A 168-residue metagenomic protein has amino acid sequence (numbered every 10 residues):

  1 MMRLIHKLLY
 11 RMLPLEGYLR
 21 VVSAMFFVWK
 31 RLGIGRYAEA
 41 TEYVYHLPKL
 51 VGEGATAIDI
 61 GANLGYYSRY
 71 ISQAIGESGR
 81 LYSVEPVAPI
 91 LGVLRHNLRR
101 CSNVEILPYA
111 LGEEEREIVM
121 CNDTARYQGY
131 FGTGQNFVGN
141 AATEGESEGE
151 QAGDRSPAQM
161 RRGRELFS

Functional and structural regions predicted by a protein language model:
M1-S168: Phosphate/nucleotide-binding beta-alpha loop and adjacent structural elements of enzyme active sites
